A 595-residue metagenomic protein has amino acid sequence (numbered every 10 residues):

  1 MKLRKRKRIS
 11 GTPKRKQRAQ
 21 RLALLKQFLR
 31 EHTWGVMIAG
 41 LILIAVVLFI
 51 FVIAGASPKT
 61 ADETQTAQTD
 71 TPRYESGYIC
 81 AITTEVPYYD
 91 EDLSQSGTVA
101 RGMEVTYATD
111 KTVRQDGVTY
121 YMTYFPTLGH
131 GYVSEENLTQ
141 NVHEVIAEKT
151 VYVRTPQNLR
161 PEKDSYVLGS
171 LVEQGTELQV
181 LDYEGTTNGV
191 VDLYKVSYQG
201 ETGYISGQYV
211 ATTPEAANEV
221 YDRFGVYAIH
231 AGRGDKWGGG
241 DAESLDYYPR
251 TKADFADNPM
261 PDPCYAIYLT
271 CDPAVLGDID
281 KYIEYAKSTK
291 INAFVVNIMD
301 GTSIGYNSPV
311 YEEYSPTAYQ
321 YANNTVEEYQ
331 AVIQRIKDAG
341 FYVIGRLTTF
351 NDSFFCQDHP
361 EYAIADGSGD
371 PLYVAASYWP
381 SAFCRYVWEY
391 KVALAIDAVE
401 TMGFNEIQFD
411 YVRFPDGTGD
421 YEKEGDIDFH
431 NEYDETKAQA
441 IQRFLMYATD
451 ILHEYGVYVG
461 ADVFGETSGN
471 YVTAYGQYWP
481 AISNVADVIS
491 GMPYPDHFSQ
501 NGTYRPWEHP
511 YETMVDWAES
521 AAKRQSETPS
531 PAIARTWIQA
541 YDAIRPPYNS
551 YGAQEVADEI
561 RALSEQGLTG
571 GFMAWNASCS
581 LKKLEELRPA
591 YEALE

Functional and structural regions predicted by a protein language model:
D62-Y74, Y124-T150, S197-K252: Boundary regions of SH3-family modules and the immediately adjacent low-complexity/disordered segments in eukaryotic
Y89-R101, P161-Q174: SH3/SH3-like (including bacterial SH3b) beta-barrel domains that bind proline-rich motifs or cell-wall ligands
A100-S134, E173-Q208: SH3/SH3-like beta-barrel superfamily modules
F255-A274, A331, G345-D397: Active-site-adjacent "subsite" loops/lids of carbohydrate-active enzymes
I279-I304, T401-E406, V488, L563-G571: Catalytic domains of carbohydrate-active enzymes, especially glycoside hydrolases
T289-N324, D416-K423, L584, Y591: Aromatic-lined carbohydrate-binding/catalytic grooves of carbohydrate-active enzymes
Y342-D352, Q408-Y411, K437-A474, P529-A543 (+1 more regions): Aromatic-lined carbohydrate-recognition surfaces of secreted/lumenal glycan-active proteins
A486-Q500, H509-V515, S520-E595: Substrate-binding cleft of secreted/luminal carbohydrate-active enzymes
